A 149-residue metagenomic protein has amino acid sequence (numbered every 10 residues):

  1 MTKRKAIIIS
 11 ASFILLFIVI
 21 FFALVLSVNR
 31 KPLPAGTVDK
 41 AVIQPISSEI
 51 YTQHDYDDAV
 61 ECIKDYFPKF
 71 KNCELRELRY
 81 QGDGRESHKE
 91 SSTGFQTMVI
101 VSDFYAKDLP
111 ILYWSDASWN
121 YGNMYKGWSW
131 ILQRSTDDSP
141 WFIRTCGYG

Functional and structural regions predicted by a protein language model:
M1-K5: Positively charged n-region of N-terminal signal peptides that target proteins for export
A6-M124: Flexible low-complexity loop/turn motifs enriched in small/helix-breaking residues
Y125-G149: Short beta-strand edge/turn micro-motifs at domain boundaries
